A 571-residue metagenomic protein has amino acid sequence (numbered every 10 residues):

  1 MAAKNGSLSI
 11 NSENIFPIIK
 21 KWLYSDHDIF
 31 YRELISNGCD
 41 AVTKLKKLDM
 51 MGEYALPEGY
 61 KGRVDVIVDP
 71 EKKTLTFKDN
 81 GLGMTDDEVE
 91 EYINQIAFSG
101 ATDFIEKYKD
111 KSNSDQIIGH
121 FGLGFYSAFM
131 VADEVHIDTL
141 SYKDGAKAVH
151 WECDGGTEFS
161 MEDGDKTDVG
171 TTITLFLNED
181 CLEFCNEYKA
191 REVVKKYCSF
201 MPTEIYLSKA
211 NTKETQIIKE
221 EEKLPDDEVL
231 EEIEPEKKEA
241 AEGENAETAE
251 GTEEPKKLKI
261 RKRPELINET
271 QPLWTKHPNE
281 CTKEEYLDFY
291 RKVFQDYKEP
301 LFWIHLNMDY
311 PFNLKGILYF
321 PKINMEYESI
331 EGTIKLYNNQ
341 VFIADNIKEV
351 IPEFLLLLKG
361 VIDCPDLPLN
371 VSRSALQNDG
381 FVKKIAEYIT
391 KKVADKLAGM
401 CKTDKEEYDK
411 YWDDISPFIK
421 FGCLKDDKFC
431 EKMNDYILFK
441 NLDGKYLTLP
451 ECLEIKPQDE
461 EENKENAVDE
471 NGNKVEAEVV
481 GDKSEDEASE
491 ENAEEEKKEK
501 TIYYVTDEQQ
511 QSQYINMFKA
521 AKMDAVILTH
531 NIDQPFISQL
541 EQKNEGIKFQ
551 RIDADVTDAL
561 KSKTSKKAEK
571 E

Functional and structural regions predicted by a protein language model:
M1-E179, E183-F184, S199, V229-E231 (+4 more regions): GHKL (Bergerat-fold) ATPase N-terminal catalytic module, capturing the glycine-rich phosphate-binding loop and acidic
I117, V135-E158, N178-L182, Y188-E571: GHKL/Bergerat-fold ATPase module in large chromosome/replication-associated machines
